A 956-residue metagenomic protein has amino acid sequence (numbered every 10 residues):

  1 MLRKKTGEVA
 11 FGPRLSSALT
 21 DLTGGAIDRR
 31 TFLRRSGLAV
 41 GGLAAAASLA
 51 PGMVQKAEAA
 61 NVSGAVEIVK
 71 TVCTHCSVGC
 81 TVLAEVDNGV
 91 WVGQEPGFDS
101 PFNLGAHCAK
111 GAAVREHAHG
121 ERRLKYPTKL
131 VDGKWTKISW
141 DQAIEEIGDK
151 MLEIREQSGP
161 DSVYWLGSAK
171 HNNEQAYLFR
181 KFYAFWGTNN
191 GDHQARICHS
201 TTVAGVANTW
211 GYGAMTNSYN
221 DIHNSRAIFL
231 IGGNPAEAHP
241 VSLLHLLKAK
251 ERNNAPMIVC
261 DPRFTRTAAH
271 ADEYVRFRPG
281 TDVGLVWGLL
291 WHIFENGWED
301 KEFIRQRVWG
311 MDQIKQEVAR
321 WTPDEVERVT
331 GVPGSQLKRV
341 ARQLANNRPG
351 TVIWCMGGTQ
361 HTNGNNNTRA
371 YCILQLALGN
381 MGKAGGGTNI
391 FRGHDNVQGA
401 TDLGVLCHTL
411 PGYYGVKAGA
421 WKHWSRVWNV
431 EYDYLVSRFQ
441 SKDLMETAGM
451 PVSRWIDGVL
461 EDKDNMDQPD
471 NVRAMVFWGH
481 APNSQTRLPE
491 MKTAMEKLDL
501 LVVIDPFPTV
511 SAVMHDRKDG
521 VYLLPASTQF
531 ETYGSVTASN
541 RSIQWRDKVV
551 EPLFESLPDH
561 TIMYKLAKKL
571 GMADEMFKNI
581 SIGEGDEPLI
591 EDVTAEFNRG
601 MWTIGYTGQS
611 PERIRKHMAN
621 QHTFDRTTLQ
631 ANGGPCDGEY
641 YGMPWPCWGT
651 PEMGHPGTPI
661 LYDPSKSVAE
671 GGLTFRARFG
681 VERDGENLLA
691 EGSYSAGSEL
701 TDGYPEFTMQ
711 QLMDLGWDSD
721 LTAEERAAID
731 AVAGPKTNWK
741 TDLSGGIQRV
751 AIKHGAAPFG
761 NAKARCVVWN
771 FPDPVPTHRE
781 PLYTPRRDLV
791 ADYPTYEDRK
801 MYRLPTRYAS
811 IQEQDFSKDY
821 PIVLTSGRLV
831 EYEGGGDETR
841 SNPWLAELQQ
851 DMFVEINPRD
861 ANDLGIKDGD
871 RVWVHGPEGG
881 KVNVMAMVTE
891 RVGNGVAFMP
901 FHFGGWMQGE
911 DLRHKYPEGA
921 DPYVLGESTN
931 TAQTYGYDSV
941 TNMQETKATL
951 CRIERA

Functional and structural regions predicted by a protein language model:
M1-I27: N-terminal secretory signal peptides
L19, T23-A26, A47-N88, G93: C-terminal segment of N-terminal export signals and the immediately downstream linker at the start of the mature
L19-G24, R34-V40, A44, A60-T71 (+13 more regions): Cofactor-pocket helix-loop regions in the catalytic cores of large enzyme subunits
R29, V69-T74, G93-E95, L104-H107 (+4 more regions): Cofactor-binding beta-sheet edge motifs in enzyme active sites
V90-L124: N-terminal cap/recognition module
N396, A400-S425: Surface-exposed loop and adjacent secondary-structure segments within mature catalytic domains
V430-K463, L661, S665-D815: Long, low-complexity, polar/charged, intrinsically disordered or flexibly structured peripheral segments
T561-R615, E699, Q710-F759, K763 (+6 more regions): Long, contiguous, secondary-structure-rich segments that constitute the structural scaffold of globular domains
